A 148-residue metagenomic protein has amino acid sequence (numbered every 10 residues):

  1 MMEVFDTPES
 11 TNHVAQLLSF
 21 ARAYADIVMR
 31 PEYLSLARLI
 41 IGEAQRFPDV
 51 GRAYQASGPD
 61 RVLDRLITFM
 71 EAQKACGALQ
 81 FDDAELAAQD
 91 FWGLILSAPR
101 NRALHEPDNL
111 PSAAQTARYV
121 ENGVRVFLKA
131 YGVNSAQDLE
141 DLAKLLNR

Functional and structural regions predicted by a protein language model:
M1-A37, A84-F91: Hydrophobic alpha-helical connector segments
M2-E3, V28-A56, R100-H105: Amphipathic alpha-helical segments used for helix-helix packing
H13, Q55, S112-T116: Residue-level preference for long, well-ordered alpha-helices that form the structural scaffold of enzyme catalytic
A15, S35, L39-Q45, D64 (+2 more regions): Generic structural signal for well-ordered, non-membrane alpha-helices
S19, A23-A25, D60, D64 (+2 more regions): C-terminal peripheral helix-coil segments that are non-catalytic and often amphipathic
A56-D60, E85: An alpha-helix initiation/capping motif
F81: Short beta-strand "wing" residues that participate in macromolecule-binding interfaces
